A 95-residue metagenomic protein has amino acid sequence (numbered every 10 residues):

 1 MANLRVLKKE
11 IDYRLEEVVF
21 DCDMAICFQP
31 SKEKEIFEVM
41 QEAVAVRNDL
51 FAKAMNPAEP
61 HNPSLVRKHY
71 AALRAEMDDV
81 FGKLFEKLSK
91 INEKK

Functional and structural regions predicted by a protein language model:
M1-R5, I91-E93: Long amphipathic alpha-helical segments with strong coiled-coil/leucine-zipper propensity
L4-P30: N-terminal acidic leader/helix
C27, S31-K34, E38, A45: Surface-exposed, polar/charged faces of alpha-helical domains in mature secreted/periplasmic/lumenal proteins
E38-Q41, A45, D49-K95: Low-complexity intrinsically disordered segments
